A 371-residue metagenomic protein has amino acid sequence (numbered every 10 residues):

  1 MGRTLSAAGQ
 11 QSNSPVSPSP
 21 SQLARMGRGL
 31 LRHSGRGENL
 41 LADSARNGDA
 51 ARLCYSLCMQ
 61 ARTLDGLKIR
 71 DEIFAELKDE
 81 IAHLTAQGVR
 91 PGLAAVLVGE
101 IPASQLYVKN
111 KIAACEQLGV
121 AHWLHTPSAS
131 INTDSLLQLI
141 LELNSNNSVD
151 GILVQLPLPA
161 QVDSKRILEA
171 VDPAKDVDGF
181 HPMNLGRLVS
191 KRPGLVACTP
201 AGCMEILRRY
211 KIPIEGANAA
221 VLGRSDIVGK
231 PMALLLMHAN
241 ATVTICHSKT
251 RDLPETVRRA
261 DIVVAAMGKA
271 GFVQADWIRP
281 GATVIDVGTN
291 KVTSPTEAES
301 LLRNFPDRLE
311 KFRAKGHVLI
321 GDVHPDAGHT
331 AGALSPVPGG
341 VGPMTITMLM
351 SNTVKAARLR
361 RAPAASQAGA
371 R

Functional and structural regions predicted by a protein language model:
Q10-Q11, Q22, H33, Y55 (+1 more regions): Low-complexity, intrinsically disordered or signal/transmembrane-proximal segments
N47, Q60-R62, K68, P343-R371: C-terminal helix-to-coil terminal segments
D49, Y55-S56: Short, positively charged and aromatic/hydrophobic N-terminal segments
M59-V89: Positively charged, low-complexity intrinsically disordered leader regions
L93, C115-S130, V243-I245: Short beta-strand elements in bilobed, periplasmic/extracellular small-molecule ligand-binding domains
V98-A113, G194-V287, V292-L302, V318-H324: Glycine-rich phosphate/diphosphate-binding loop of Rossmann-like nucleotide-binding domains
G151-E215, T256: Anion-binding alpha/beta catalytic cores of soluble intermediary-metabolism enzymes, centered on
I167, D172, G288-R360: Rossmann-fold NAD(P)-binding glycine/threonine-rich loop
